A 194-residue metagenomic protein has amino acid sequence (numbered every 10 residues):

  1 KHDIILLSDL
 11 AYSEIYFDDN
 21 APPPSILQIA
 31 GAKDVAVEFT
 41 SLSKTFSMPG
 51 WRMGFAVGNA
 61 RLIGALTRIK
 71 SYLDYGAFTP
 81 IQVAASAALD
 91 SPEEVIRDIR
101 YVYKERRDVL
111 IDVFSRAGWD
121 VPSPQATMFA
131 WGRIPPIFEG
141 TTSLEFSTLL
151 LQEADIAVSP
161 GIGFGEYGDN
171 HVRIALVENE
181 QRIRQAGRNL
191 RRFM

Functional and structural regions predicted by a protein language model:
K1-M194: PLP-dependent class I/II
